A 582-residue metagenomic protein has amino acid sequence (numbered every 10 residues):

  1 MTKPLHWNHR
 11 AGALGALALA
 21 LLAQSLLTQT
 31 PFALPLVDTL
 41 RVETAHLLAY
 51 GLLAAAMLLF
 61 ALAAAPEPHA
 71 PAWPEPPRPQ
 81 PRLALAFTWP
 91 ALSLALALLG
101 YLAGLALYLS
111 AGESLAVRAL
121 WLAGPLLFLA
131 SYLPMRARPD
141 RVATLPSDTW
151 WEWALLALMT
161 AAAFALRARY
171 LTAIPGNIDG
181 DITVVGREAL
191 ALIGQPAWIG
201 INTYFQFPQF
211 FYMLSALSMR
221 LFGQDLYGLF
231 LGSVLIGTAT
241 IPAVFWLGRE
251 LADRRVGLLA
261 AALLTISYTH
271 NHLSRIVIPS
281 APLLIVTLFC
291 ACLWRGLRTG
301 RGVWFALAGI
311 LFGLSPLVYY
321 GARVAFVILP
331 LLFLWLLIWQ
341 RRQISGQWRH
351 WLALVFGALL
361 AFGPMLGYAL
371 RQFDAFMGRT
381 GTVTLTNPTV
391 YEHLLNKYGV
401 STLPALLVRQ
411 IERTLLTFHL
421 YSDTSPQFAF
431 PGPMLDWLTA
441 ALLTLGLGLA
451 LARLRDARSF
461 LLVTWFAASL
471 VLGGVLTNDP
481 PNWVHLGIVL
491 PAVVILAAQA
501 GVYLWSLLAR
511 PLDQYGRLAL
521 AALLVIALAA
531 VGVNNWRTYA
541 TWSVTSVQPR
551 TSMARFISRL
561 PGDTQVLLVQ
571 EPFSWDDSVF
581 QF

Functional and structural regions predicted by a protein language model:
M1-W153, L307, I328-W335, W351: Membrane-embedded, hydrophobic transmembrane alpha-helices
A106, T287-F305, F312-S315: Membrane-interface transmembrane helices that cradle and orient dolichyl/undecaprenyl
L166, I174, T183-I199, F207 (+5 more regions): Transmembrane-lumen/periplasm boundary regions of multi-pass, lipid-linked membrane glycan transferases
L231-L251, L288, T444-G448, Q499: Transmembrane-helix motifs of polytopic, lipid-linked glycan transferases
V244-I266, D456-T464, R517-L524: Transmembrane-helix signature of polytopic, membrane-embedded enzymes that assemble or transfer cell-envelope glycans
T269-A281: Short acidic/glycine- and proline-prone juxtamembrane loop motifs at membrane-interface regions of multi-pass membrane
H272, G321-A325, Y503, L507 (+1 more regions): Catalytic lumenal/periplasmic loop and adjoining terminal transmembrane helix of membrane glycan-assembly enzymes
L273-S274, V324, W437-L442, S459-A509: Hydrophobic/aromatic-rich transmembrane helices and adjacent perimembrane loops
